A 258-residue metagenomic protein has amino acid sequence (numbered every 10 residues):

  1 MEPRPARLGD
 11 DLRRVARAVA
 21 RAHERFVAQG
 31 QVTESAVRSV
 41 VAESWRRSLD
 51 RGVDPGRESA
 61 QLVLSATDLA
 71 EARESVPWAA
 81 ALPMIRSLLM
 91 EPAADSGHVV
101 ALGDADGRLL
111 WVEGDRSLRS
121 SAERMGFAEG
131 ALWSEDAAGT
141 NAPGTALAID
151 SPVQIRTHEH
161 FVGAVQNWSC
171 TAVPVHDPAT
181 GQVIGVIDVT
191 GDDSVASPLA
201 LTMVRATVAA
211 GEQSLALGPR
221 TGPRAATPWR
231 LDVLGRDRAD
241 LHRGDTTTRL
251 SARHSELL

Functional and structural regions predicted by a protein language model:
M1-A131, T145, L201-T207, S214-P219 (+1 more regions): Intrinsically disordered, low-complexity terminal regulatory regions
R73, D192, D245: Conserved short-loop catalytic and cofactor-binding motifs
R86-L89, S96, E159-A164, A225-W229: Intrinsically disordered, low-complexity segments enriched in polar/charged residues with Gly/Pro, especially when
S96, G103-L110, D115, M125-S214: Sensory/regulatory domains in signal-transduction proteins
D115-R119, V173-D177, G235-L241: Short, charged low-complexity intrinsically disordered segments located at boundaries of structured domains
V204-A209, A216-S251, S255: Short boundary/linker motifs that mark transitions into or out of structured domains
